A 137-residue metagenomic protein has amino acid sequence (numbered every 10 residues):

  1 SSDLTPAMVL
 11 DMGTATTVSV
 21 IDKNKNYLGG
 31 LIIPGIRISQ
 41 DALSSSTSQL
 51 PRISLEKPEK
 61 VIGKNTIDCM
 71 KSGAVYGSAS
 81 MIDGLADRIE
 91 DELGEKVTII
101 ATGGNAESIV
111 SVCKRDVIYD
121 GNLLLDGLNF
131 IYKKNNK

Functional and structural regions predicted by a protein language model:
L4-Y27, L43, L128: Gly/Thr-rich phosphate-binding beta-strand-loop-beta motif of the actin/hexokinase/Hsp70
T5-L10, L28, S39, Q49-K57: Short, structured loop/turn "capping" segments at alpha-beta junctions
L10-A15, I36, T102-G104: A short acidic Gly-Thr/Ser loop motif
V18, S108-S111: Short active-site-adjacent structural elements
N26-S48, G121-D126: Gly/Ser/Thr-rich active-site loops/lids in small-molecule metabolic enzymes that frequently grip phosphoryl groups
S48, V75, V117-K137: Glycine-rich phosphate-binding/hydrolytic loop that grips phosphoryl groups
P58-T98, N105, D116-I118: Adenine-nucleotide phosphate-binding core of ATP-dependent small-molecule kinases
